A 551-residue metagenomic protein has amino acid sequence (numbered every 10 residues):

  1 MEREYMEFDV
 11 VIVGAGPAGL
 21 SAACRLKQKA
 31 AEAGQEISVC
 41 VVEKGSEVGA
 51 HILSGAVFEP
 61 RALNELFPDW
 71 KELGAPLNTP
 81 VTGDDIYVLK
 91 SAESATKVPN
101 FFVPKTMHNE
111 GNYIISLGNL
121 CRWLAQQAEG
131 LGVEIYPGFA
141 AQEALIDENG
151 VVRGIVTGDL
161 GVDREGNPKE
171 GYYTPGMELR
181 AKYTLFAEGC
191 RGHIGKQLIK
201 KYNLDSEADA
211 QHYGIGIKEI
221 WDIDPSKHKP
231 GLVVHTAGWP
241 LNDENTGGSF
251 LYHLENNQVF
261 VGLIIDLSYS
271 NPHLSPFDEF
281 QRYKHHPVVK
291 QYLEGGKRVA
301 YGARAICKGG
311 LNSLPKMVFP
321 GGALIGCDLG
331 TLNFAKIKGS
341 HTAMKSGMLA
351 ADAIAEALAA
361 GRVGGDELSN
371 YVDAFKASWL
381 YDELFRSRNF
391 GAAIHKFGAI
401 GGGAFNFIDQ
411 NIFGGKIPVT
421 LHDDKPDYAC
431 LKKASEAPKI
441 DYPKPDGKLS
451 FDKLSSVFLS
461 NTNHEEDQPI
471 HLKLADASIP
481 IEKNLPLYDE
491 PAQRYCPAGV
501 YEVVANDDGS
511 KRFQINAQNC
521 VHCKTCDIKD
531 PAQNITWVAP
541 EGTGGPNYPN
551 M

Functional and structural regions predicted by a protein language model:
V10-C40: N-terminal Rossmann-like FAD-binding beta1-loop-alpha1 element of flavoenzymes
A18, E47, R191: Conserved Rossmann-like nucleotide-cofactor binding loop
E36, K44-E93: N-terminal FAD cofactor-binding segment of flavoenzymes
G118, R122, Q127-Q291, L349 (+1 more regions): Predominantly flavin-linked oxidoreductase catalytic cores and closely associated redox partners
A303-F334, S456-D467, P480-Y495, E502: FAD-binding beta-loop-beta segment adjacent to the flavin cofactor pocket
G330-K336, M348, D352-F397, Q514-N516 (+1 more regions): Active-site-proximal substrate-binding core of FAD-dependent oxidoreductases
I394-K448: C-terminal auxiliary extensions adjacent to catalytic cores
P486-Q518, K524-N547: Iron-sulfur cluster-binding cysteine motifs and their immediate structural context in ferredoxin-like electron-transfer
